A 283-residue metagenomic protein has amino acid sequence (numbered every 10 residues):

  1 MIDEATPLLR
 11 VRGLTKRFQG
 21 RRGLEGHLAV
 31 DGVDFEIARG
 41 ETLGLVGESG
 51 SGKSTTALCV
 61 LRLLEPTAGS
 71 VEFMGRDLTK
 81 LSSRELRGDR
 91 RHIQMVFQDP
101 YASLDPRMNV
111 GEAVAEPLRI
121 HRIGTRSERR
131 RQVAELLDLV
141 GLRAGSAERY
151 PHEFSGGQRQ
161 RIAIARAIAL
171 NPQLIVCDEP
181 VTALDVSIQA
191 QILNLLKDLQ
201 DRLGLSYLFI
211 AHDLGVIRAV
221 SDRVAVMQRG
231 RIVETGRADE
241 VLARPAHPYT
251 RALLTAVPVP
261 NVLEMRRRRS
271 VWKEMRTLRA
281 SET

Functional and structural regions predicted by a protein language model:
M1-A256, R268-T283: ABC transporter nucleotide-binding domains
P260-M265: Proline-centered turn/helix-capping motifs that create local helix->coil transitions or kinks
